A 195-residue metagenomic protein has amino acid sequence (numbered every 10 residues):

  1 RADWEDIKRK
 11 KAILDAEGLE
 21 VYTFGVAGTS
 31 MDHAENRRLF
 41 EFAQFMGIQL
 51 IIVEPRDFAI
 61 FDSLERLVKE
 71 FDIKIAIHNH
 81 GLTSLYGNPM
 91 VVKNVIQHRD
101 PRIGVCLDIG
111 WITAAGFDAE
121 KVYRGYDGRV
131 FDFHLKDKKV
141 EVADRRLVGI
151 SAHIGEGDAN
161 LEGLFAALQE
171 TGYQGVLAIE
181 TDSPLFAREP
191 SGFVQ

Functional and structural regions predicted by a protein language model:
R1-K8, N160-L161: Aromatic- and glycine-enriched glycan-recognition loops and surfaces that form the carbohydrate-binding subsites
E5, A34-R37, R145-L147, G163: Residue-level detector of functional hotspots within protein domains
D6-I7, I13-G104, A114, G125: Active-site acidic/histidine proton-transfer and metal-coordination neighborhood in alpha/beta enzyme cores
Q44, R66, P89-L107, T113-Q195: Histidine-acidic metal/acid-base catalytic patches
